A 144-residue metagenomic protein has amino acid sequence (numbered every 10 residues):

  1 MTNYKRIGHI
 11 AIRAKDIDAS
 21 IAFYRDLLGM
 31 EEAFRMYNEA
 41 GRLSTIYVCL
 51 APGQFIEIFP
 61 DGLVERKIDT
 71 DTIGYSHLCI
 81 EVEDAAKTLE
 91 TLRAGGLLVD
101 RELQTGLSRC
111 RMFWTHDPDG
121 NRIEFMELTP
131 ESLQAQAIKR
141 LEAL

Functional and structural regions predicted by a protein language model:
M1-N3, L89-L144: Vicinal oxygen chelate
T2, R13-F55: Core segments of cupin and vicinal oxygen chelate
R6-K15, T45-L50, R66-L92, R111-H116 (+1 more regions): Vicinal oxygen chelate
A19-A22, D26, A86-A94, L98: Replace "anionic and nucleotidyl ligands
A33-R35, L43, L63-I68, R101 (+1 more regions): A short, acidic/glycine-rich surface segment
E57-F59, E124: Conserved beta-strand in the GNAT
